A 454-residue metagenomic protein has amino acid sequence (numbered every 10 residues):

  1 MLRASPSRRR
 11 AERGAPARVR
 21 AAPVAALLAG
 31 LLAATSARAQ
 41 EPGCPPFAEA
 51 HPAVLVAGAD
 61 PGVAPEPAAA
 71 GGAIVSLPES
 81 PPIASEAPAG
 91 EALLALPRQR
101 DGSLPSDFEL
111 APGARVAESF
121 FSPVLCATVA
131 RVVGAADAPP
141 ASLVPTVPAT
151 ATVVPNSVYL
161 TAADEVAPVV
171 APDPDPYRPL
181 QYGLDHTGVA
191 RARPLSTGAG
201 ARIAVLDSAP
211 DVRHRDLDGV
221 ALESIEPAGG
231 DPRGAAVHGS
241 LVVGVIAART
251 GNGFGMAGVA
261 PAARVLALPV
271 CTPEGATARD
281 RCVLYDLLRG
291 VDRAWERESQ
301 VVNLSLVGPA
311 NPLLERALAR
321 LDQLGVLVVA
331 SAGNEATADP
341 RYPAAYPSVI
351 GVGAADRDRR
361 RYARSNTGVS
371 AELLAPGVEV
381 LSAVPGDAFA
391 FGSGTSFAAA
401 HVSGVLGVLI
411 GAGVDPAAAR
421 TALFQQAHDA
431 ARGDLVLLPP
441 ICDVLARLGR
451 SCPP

Functional and structural regions predicted by a protein language model:
P23-A33: Bacterial N-terminal signal peptides
G43-A84, L110-P179: Autoinhibitory propeptides
P112, F121, L125, V129 (+5 more regions): Protease zymogen maturation seam
D173-A276, C282, D286-G290, W295-R297 (+1 more regions): Active-site core segment of subtilase-fold serine proteases
R193-G198, G234, A257-A260, R279-N303 (+3 more regions): Mature extracellular/periplasmic domains of secretome proteins
R215-L217, L222, A354-S396: Catalytic-core environment of secreted peptidases
V243-I246, L268-C271, A363, G377-L438: Hydrolase catalytic cores
G290, W295-L306, P312, A317 (+4 more regions): C-terminal subdomain of the subtilisin-like protease fold in secreted/lumenal serine endopeptidases
